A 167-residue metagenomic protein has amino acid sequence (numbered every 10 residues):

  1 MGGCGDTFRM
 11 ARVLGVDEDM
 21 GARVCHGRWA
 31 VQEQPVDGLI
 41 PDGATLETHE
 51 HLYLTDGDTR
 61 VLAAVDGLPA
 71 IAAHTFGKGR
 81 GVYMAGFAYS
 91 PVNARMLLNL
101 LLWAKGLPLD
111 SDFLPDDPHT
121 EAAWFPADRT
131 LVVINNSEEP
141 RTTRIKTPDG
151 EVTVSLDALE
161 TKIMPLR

Functional and structural regions predicted by a protein language model:
M1-R167: A conserved amphipathic helix/loop scaffold that creates a polar/acidic microenvironment used either to coordinate
